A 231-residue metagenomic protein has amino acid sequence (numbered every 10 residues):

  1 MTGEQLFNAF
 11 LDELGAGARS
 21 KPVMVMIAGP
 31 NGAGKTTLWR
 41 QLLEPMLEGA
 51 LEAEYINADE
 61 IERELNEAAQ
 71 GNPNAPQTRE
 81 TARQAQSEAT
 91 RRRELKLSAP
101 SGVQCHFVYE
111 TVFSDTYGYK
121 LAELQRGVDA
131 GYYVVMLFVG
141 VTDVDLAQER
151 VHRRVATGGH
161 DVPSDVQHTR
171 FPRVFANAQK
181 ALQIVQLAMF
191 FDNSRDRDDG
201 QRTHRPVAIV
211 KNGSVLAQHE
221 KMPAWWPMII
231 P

Functional and structural regions predicted by a protein language model:
M1-A16: N-terminal pre-Walker A segment at the start of P-loop NTPase domains
V25-M26: Short hydrophobic/aromatic beta-strand immediately N-terminal to the Walker A/P-loop
P30: P-loop (Walker A) phosphate-binding loop of NTP-binding proteins
A33: ATP-binding Walker
T36: Walker A/P-loop
E48-Q125: Conserved nucleotide-sensing/catalytic segment adjacent to the nucleotide-binding pocket in NTP-handling enzymes
F113-T157: ATP-dependent NMP and nucleoside kinases share a basic, alpha-helical "lid"
E149-P231: Conserved GTP-binding G-domain of TRAFAC-class P-loop NTPases and closely related GTPase folds
